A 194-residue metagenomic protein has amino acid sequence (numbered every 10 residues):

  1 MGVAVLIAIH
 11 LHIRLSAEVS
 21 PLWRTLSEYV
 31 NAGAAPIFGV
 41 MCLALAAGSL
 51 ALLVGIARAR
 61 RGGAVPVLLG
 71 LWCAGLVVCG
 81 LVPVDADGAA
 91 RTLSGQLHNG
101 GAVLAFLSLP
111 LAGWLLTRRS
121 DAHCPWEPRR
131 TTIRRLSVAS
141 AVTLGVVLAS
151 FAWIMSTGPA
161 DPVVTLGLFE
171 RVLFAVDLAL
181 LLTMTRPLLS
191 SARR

Functional and structural regions predicted by a protein language model:
M1, R60-L71, P128-S140: Interfacial segments of alpha-helical transmembrane regions
G2-S20: Alpha-helical transmembrane segments of multi-pass membrane proteins
I9-L11, L50, V77, W114 (+1 more regions): Hydrophobic residues within the alpha-helical transmembrane core of Major Facilitator Superfamily
A17-A32, A86-G95, T157-L166: Membrane-interface interhelical loops and short amphipathic "cap" helices that link adjacent transmembrane segments
E28-A47: Interfacial helix-start motif at the membrane-water boundary
V67-G80, V142-F151: Small-polar-interrupted transmembrane alpha-helices in polytopic inner-membrane proteins
V78-P128: Membrane-proximal helix-loop-helix units in multi-pass membrane proteins
R118-R194: Terminal transmembrane helical module of multi-pass membrane proteins
